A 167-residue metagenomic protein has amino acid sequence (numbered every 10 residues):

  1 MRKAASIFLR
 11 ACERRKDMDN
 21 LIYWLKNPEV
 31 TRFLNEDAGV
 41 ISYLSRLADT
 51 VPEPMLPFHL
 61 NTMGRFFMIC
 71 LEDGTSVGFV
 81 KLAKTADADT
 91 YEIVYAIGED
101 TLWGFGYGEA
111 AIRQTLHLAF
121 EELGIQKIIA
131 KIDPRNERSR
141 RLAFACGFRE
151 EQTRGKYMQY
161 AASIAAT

Functional and structural regions predicted by a protein language model:
M1-R32, F66, C70-T167: Acyl-donor (CoA/ACP) binding surface of acyl/acetyltransferases
E29-E53: Conserved GNAT-fold acetyl-CoA-binding loop/helix
E53-L56, L116: Terminal output helix/cap of sensory domains in signal transduction proteins
P57-T62: Short loop/turn motifs at secondary-structure junctions and domain boundaries
